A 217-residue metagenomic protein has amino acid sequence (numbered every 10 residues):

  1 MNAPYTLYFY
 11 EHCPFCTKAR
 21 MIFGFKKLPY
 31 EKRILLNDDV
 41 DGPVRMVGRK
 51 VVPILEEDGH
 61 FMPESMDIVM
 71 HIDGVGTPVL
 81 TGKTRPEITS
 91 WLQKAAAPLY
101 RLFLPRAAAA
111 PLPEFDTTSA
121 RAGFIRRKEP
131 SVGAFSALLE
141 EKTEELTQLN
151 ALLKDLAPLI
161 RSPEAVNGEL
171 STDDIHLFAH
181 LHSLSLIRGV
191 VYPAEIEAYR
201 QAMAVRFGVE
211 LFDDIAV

Functional and structural regions predicted by a protein language model:
M1-G123: GST-like domain detector, emphasizing the conserved glutathione-binding G-site in the N-terminal thioredoxin-like
T77, L184-L186, F212: A generic secondary-structure boundary signal that marks alpha-helix termini
A97-Q201: GST-like fold's C-terminal all-alpha helical module
R200-G208: Intrinsically disordered, low-complexity polar regions and short flexible loop motifs
D213-V217: Charge-dense, extended regions
